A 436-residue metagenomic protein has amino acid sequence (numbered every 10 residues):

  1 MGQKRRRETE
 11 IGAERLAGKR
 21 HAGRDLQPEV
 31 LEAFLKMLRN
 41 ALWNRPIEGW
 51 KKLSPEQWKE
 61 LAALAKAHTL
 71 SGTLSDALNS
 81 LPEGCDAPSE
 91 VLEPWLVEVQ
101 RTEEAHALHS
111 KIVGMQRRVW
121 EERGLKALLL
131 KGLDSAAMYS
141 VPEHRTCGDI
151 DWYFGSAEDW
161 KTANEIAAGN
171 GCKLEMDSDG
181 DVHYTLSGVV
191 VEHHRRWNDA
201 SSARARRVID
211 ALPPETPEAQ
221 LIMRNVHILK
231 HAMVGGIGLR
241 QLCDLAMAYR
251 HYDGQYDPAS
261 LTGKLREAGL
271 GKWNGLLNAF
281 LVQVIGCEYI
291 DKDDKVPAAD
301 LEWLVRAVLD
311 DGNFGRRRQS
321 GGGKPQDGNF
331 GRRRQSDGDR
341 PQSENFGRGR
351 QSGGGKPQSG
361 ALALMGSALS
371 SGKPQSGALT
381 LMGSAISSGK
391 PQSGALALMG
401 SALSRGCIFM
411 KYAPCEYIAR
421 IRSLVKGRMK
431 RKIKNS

Functional and structural regions predicted by a protein language model:
G2-R7, I11-G148, F154-G321, G331 (+3 more regions): Conserved NTP-donor binding/palm subdomain of two-metal-ion nucleotidyltransferases/polymerases, i.e., the charged
D337-D339, N345: Intrinsic-disorder-associated, low-complexity terminal segments enriched in Asp/Asn/His/Tyr and depleted of Lys/Arg
P357, L369-S370, P374: Periodic short-repeat tracts
